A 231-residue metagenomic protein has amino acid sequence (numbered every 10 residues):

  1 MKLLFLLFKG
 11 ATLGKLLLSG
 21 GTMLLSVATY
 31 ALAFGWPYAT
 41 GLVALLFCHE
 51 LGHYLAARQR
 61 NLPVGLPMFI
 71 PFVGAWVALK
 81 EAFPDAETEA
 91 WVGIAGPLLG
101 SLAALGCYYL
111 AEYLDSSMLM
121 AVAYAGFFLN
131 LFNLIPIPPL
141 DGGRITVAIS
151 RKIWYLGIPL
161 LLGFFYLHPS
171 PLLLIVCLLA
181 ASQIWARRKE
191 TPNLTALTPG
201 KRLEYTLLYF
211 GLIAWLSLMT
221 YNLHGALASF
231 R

Functional and structural regions predicted by a protein language model:
M1-R231: Hydrophobic transmembrane alpha-helices and their immediate loop junctions in multi-pass integral membrane proteins
